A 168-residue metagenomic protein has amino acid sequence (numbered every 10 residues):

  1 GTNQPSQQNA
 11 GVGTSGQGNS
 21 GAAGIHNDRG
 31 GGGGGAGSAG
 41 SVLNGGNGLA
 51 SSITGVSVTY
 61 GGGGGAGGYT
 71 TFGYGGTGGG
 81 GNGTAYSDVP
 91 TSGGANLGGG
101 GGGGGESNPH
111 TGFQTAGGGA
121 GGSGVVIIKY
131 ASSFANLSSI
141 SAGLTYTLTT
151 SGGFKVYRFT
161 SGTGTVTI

Functional and structural regions predicted by a protein language model:
G1-I168: Low-complexity, glycine/proline-biased repetitive segments and flexible coils/loops
